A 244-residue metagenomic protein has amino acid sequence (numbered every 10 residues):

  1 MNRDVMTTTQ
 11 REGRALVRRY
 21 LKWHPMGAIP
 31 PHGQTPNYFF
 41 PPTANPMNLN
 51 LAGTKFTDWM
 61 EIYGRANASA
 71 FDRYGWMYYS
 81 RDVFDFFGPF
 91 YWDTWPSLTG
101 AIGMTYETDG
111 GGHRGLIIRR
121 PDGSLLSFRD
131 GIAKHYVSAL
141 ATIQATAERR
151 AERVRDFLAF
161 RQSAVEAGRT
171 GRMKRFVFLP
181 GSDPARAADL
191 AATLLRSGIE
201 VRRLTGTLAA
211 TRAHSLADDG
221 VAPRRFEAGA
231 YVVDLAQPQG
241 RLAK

Functional and structural regions predicted by a protein language model:
R3-D4, T9-R11, A15, R19 (+5 more regions): Intrinsic-disorder/low-complexity accessory segments
G33: Detector for the c-type heme attachment site
